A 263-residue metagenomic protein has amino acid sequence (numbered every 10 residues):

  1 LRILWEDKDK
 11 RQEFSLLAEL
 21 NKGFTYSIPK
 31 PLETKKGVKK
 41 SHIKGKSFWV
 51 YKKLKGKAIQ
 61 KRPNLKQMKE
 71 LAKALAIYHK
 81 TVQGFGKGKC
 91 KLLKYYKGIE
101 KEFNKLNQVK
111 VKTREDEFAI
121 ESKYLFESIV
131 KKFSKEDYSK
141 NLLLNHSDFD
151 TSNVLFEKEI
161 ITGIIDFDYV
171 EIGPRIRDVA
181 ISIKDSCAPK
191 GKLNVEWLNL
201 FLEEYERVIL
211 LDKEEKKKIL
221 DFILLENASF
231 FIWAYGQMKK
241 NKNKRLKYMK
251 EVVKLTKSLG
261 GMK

Functional and structural regions predicted by a protein language model:
R2-K46, R62-K73: A conserved alpha-helical element in kinase catalytic cores
N21, H79-G86, C187, E206-I209: Protein kinase-like catalytic domain
P31, V130-R177: Active-site acidic catalytic loop and adjacent metal/ATP-binding pocket of ATP-dependent phosphoryl transfer enzymes
F48-K61, N104-V111, L225-N243: A glycine-centered beta->alpha junction motif in the catalytic cores of kinase/phosphotransferase enzymes
K61-E117, L142: A cross-family kinase active-site recognition segment
K66, L211-I223: All-alpha amphipathic helical-bundle segments outside canonical DNA-binding/catalytic cores that form hydrophobic
K97, V109, F230-K263: ATP/Mg2+ or Mg2+-diphosphate-binding catalytic cores that bind nucleotide phosphates or diphosphates via glycine-rich
I176-L210, L224-K242: Active-site activation/catalytic loop segments of kinase-like enzymes and analogous catalytic loops in related
